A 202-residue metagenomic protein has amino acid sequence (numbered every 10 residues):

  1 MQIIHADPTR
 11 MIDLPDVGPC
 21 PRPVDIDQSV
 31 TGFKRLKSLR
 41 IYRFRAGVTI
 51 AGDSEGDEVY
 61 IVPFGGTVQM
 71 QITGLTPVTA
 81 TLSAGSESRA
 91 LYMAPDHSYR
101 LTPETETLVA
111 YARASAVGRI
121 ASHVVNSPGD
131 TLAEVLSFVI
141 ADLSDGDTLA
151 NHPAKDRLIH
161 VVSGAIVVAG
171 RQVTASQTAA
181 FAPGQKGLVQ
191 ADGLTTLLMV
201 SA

Functional and structural regions predicted by a protein language model:
M1-L36, P77-E87, T105-I140: A short, N-terminal "cap"/entry segment at the start of jelly-roll beta-barrel domains of the cupin/DSBH fold
I3-D16, L39-G52, Y60: Extracellular ectodomain segments of secreted/surface proteins
D27, S38-G56, I72-P77, M93 (+4 more regions): Conserved short histidine dyad/triad with adjacent acidic residue
I61, I159: Structured binding elements
L75-P77, L82-I120, Q172-A175, A182-A202: Ligand-binding loop in jelly-roll beta-barrel domains
K155-R157, S163: Extended, acidic-biased charged interface segments
